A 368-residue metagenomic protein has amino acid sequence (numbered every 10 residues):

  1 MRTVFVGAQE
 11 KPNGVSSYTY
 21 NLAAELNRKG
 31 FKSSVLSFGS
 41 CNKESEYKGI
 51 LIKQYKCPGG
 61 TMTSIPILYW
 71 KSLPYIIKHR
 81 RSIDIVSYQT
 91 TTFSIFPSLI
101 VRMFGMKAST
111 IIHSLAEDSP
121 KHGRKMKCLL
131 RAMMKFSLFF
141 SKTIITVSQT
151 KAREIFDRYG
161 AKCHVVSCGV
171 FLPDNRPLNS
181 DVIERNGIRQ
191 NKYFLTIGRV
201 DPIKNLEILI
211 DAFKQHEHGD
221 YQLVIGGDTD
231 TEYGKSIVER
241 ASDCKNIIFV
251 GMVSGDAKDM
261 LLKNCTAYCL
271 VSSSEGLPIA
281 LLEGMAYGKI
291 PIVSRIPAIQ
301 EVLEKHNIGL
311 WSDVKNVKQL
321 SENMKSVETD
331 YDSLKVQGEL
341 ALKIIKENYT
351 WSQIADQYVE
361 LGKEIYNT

Functional and structural regions predicted by a protein language model:
V4, G187-K204, I210-K214, V224: Conserved donor-binding/catalytic core segment of Leloir-type glycosyltransferases
I77, M103-F104, K127-I144: Membrane-proximal helix-turn-helix segments that form the acceptor-binding/catalytic region of lipid-linked
Y88-S94, I112: Short His-centered aromatic/hydrophobic patch
M134-P177: Donor nucleotide-sugar binding/catalytic pocket of nucleotide-sugar-dependent glycosyltransferases
K235-V253: Nucleotide-activated donor-binding/catalytic signature segment of Leloir-type glycosyltransferases, i.e., the conserved
S273: Aromatic "clamp/platform" in nucleotide-sugar-dependent glycosyltransferases that forms part of the donor/acceptor
I290-V293: Short hydrophobic beta-strand element within catalytic cores of glycosyltransferases and related nucleotide-activated
K305-V317, S326-Y331: Conserved acidic donor-binding segment of nucleotide-sugar-dependent glycosyltransferases
